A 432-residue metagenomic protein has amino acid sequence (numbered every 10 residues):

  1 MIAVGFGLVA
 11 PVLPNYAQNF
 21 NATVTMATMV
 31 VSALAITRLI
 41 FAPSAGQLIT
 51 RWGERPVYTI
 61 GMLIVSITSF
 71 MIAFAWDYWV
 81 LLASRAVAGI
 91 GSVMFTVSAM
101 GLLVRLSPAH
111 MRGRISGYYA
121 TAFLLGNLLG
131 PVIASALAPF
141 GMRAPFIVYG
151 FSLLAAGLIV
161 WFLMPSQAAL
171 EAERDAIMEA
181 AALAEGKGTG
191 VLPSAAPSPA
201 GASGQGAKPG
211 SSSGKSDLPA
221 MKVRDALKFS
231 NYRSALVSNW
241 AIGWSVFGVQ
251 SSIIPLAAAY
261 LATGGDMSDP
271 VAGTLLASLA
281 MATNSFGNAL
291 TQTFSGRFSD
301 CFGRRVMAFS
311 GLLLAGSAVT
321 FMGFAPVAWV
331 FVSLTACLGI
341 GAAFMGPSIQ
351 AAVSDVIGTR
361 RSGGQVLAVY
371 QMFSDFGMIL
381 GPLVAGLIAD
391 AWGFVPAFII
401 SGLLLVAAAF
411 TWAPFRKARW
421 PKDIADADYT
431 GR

Functional and structural regions predicted by a protein language model:
G7, A35-P43, N127-L128, S285-T293 (+1 more regions): Residue-level signature of mid-helix packing/kink "hotspots" within the transmembrane helices of 12-pass Major
V12-V24, S252-T274: Short amphipathic helix-loop junctions that connect adjacent transmembrane helices in Major Facilitator Superfamily/SLC
G53, F74-W79, G303, F324-P326: Helix-breaking motifs and short loop linkers at transmembrane-helix boundaries and internal kinks in secondary membrane
T68, W79-V87, W329-C337: Paired small-residue
A86-L124, A352: Cytoplasmic helix-loop-helix junction between adjacent transmembrane helices in 12-TM secondary transporters
A122-M164, V395: Helix-loop-helix hairpin linking two adjacent transmembrane segments in secondary transporters
Q167-L236, D428-R432: Juxtamembrane intracellular "pre-TM" segments in multi-pass secondary transporters
